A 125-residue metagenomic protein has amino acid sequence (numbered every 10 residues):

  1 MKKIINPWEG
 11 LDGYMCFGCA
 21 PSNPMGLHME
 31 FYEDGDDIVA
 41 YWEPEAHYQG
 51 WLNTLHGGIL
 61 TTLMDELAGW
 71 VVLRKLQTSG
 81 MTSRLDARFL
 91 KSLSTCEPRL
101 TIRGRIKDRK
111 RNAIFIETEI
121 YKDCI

Functional and structural regions predicted by a protein language model:
M1-A46: Non-catalytic linker/capping segments at the edges of enzyme domains
M1-P7, S94-C96, I106-I125: HotDog/MaoC-like acyl-thioester-processing domains
S22-P24, R99, R111-A113: Short solvent-exposed loop/turn micro-motifs enriched in small/polar/acidic residues
G26, R84, F115: Short coil/loop residues immediately preceding or within conserved phosphate-binding loops of NTP-utilizing enzyme
V39-L63: A conserved, well-ordered hydrophobic junction motif at loop->secondary-structure transitions
A40-W42, A87, T118: Preference for bulky hydrophobic residues occupying beta-strand positions in well-ordered beta-sheet regions
L67-T101, I106: Hydrophobic beta-strand-centered segment that forms part of the acyl-chain substrate-binding groove
